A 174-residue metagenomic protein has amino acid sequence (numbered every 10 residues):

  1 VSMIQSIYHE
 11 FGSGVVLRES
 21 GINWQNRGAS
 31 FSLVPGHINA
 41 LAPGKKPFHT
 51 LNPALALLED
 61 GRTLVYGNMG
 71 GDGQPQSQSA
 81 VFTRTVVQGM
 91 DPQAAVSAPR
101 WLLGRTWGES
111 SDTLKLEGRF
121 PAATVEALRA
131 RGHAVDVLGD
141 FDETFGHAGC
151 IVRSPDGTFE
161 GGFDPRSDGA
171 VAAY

Functional and structural regions predicted by a protein language model:
V1-F141: Proteins synthesized as precursors that undergo proteolytic processing into mature forms
L116-Y174: Cofactor-centric catalytic regions
